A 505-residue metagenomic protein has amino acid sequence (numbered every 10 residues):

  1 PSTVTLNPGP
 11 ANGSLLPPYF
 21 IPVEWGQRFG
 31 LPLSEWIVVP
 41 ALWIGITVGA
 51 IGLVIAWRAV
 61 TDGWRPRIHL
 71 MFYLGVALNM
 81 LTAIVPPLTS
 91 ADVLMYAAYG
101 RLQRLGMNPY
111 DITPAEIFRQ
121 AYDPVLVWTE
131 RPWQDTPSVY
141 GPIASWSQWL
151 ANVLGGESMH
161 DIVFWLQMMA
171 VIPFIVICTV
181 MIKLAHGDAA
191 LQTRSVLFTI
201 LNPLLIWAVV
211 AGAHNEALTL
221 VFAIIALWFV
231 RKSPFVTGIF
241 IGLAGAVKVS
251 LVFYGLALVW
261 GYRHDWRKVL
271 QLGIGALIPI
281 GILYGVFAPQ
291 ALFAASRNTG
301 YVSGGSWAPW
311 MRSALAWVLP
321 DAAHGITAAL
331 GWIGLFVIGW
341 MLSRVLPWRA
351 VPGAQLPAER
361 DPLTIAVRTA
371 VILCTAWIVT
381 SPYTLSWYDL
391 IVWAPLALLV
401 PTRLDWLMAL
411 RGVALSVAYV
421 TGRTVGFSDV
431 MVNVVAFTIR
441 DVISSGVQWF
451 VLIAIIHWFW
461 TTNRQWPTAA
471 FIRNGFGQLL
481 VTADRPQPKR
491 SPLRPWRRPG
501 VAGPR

Functional and structural regions predicted by a protein language model:
P1-L42, I280-C374, L399-R505: Transmembrane helical bundles and short interhelical boundary loops of multi-pass, membrane-embedded
P40, P142, W146, G156-V176 (+1 more regions): Loop-to-helix entry region of an early transmembrane alpha helix in multi-pass inner-membrane enzymes
V48-R58, D161-D188, F336-R344: Transmembrane-helix motifs of polytopic, lipid-linked glycan transferases
W64-Q167: Intramembrane catalytic core of multi-pass membrane enzymes that act on lipidic substrates
R65-Y73, M181-L204: Transmembrane-helix signature of polytopic, membrane-embedded enzymes that assemble or transfer cell-envelope glycans
V176-V180, T219-P234, C374: Specific aromatic-rich, kink-prone transmembrane helix
I206-V209, I225-A226, P234-V259, I372-V379: Membrane-interface alpha helices of multi-pass inner-membrane proteins
F253-I278: Perimembrane helix-loop-helix junctions
